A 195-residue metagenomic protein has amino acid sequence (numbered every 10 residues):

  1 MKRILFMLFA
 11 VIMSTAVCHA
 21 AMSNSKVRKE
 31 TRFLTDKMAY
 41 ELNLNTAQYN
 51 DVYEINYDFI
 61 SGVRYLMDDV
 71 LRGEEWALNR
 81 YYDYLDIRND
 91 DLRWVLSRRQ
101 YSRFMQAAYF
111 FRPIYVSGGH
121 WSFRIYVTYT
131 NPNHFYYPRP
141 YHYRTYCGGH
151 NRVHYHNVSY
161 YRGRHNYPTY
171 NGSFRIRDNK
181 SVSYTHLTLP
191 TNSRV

Functional and structural regions predicted by a protein language model:
M1-I4: Positively charged n-region of N-terminal signal peptides that target proteins for export
F6-L8: N-terminal leader/targeting peptides and immediately adjacent processing regions
A10-C18: Hydrophobic h-region of N-terminal signal peptides that target proteins for export in Gram-negative bacteria
H19-N179: N-terminal low-complexity segments enriched in Gly/Pro/Tyr/Ser
T185-T191: Conserved small/polar residues in nucleotide/adenosyl-binding loops
